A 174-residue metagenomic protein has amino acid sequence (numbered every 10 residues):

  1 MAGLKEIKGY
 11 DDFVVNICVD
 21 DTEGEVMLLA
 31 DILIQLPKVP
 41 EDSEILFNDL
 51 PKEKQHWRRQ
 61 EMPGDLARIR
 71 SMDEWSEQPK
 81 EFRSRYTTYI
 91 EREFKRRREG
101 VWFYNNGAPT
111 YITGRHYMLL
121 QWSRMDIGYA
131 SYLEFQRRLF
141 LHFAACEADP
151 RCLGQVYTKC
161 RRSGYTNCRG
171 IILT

Functional and structural regions predicted by a protein language model:
M1-T174: Phosphate/NTP-binding elements of NTP-utilizing enzymes
